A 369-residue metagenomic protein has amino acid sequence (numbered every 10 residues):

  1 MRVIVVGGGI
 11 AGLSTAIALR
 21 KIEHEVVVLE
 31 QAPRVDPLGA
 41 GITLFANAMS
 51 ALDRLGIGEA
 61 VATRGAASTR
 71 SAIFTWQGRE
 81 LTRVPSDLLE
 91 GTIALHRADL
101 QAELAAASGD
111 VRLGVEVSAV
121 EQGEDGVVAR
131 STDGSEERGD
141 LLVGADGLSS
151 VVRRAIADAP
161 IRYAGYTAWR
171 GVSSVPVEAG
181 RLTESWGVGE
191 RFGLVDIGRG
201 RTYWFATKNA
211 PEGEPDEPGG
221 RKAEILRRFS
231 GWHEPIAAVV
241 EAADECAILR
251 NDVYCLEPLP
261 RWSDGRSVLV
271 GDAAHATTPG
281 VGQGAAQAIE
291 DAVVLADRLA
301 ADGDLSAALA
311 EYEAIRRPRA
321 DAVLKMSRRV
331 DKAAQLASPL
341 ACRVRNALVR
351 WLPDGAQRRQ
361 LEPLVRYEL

Functional and structural regions predicted by a protein language model:
M1, T63, G78, A238 (+2 more regions): C-terminal helical "tail/cap" subdomain of flavin- and related membrane-associated enzymes
M1-V3, R20, F45-S174, P211-L226 (+1 more regions): Conserved N-terminal helical subregion
R2, E25, R201: Residues at the starts of beta-strands that form the adenosine-phosphate
G8-K21, E25-P33, V143-G144, W169 (+1 more regions): Conserved mid-domain beta->alpha element of the FAD-binding
E59, V175-G180, E212-G213, P235 (+1 more regions): Short helix-loop capping/hinge motifs at secondary-structure junctions, enriched in acidic/polar residues
V127, R191-F192, R201-T202: Hydrophobic residues embedded in beta-strands of well-ordered beta-sheets
G165-D196, D216-E217: Flavin-dependent oxidoreductases
V188, G198, K208-V281, Q287: FAD/FMN-dependent oxidoreductases across multiple families
